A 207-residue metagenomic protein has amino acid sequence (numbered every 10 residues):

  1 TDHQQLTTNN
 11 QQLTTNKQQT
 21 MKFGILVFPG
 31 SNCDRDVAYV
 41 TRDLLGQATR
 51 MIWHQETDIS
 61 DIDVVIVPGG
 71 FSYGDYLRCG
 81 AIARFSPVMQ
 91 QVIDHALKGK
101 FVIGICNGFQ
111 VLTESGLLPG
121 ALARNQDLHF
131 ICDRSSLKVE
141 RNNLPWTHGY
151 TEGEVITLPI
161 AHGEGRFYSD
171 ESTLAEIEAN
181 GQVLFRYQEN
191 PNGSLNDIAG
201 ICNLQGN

Functional and structural regions predicted by a protein language model:
T1, L6-T15: Long, intrinsically disordered low-complexity tandem-repeat segments
T1, N16-I105, L112-P119, N125-I131 (+3 more regions): N-terminal beta1-alpha1 cap of cysteine-dependent amidohydrolase-like domains
L44, I93-L97, L122-N207: Amide-donor transfer/coupling interface in amidating biosynthetic enzymes
C106-N107, H162: Conserved acidic catalytic centers in enzymes
G108-F109, N143: Short, flexible active-site-adjacent loop segments at beta-strand->alpha-helix junctions, enriched in small/polar
F109-Q110, G165: Short hydrophobic/aromatic residue motifs in ordered secondary structure
